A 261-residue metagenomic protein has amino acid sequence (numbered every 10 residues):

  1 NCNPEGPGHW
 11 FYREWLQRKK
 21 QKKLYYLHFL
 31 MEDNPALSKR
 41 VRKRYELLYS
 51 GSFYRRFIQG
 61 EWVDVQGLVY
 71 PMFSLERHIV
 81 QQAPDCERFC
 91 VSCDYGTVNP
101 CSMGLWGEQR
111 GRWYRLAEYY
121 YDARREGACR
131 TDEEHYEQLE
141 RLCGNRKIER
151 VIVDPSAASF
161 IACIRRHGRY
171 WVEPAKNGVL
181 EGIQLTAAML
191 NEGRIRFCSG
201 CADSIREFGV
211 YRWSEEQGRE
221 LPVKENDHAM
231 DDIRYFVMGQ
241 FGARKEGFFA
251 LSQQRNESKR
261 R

Functional and structural regions predicted by a protein language model:
N1-S50: ASCE P-loop NTPase helicase motor core
C2, C93, V153: Active-site flanking residues adjacent to catalytic metal/cofactor-binding acidic residues
L24-H28, C90, W171-V172: Conserved beta-strand scaffold positions in the cores of enzyme catalytic domains, especially in NTP/NDP-utilizing
N34-Y95: ATPase catalytic-site recognition across NTP-hydrolyzing enzymes
C101-W106, R234: Short beta-strand scaffold segments in enzyme catalytic cores
G104, R110-K224, F241-L251, N256-R261: Mg2+-dependent endonuclease catalytic cores in nucleic-acid-processing enzymes, primarily RNase H-like
H228-G239: Stable alpha-helical structural segments in soluble proteins, enriched in small hydrophobic residues
